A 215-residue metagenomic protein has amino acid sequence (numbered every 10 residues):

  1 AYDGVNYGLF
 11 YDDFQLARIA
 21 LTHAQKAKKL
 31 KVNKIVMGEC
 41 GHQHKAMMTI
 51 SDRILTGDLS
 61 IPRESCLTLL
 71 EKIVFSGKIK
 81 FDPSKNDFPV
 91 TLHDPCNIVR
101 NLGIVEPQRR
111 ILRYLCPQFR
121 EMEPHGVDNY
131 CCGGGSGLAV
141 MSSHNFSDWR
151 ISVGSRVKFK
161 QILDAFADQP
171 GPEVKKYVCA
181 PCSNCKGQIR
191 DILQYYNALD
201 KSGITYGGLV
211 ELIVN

Functional and structural regions predicted by a protein language model:
A1-N215: Iron-sulfur cluster-binding electron-transfer modules in prokaryotic oxidoreductases
